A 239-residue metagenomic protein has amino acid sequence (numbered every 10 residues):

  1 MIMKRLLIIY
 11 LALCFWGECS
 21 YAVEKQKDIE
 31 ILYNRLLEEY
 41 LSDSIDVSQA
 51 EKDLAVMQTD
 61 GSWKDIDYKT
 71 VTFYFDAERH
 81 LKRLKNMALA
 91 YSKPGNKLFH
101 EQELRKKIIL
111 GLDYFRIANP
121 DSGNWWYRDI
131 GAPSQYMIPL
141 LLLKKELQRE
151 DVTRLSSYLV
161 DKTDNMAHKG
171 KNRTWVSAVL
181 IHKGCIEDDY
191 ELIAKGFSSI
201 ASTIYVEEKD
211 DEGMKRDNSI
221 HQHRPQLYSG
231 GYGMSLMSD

Functional and structural regions predicted by a protein language model:
M1-M3: N-terminal secretory signal peptides that target proteins for export/translocation
L6-F15: Sec-dependent N-terminal signal peptides
Y10, D46, K85: Functionally constrained cores in energy, signaling, and assembly domains
C19-E24: Boundary at the C-terminal end of the N-terminal hydrophobic targeting segment
K27-A50: Hydrophobic alpha-helical membrane-insertion signals
E51-D239: Aromatic-lined, polymer-binding surfaces characteristic of secreted/periplasmic polysaccharide-degrading enzymes
